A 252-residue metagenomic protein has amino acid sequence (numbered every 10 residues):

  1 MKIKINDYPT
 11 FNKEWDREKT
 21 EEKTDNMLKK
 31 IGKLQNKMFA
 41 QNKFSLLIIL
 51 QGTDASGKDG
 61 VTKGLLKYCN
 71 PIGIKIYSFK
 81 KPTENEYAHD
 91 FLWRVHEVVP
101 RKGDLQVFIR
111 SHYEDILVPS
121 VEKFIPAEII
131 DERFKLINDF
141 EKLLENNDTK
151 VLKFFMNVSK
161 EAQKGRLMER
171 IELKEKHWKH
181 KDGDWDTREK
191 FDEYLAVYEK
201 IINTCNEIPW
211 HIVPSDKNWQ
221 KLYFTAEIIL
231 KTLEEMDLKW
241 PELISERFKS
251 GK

Functional and structural regions predicted by a protein language model:
M1-N26: Charged, amphipathic alpha-helical linker segments immediately N-terminal to NTP-binding catalytic cores
E14-E22, I72-E132: Conserved nucleotide-sensing/catalytic segment adjacent to the nucleotide-binding pocket in NTP-handling enzymes
K30-A40: Pre-Walker A adenine-sensing motif
I48-Q51, T149-A162, K181-D186, C205-F224: Phosphate-binding beta-loop-alpha motif at adenosine-nucleotide cofactor sites
L50-L66: Glycine-rich phosphate-binding P-loop
K58, N85-A88, E114-S120, K160-L167 (+1 more regions): Switch/connector loops and helix/strand junctions flanking conserved nucleotide-binding motifs in nucleotide-processing
S120-L136, L144-A196, L243-F248: A glycine- and Lys/Arg-enriched "phosphate-lid" helix/loop adjacent to the NTP-binding pocket of small-molecule kinases
Y194-K252: NTP-dependent small-molecule kinase module
